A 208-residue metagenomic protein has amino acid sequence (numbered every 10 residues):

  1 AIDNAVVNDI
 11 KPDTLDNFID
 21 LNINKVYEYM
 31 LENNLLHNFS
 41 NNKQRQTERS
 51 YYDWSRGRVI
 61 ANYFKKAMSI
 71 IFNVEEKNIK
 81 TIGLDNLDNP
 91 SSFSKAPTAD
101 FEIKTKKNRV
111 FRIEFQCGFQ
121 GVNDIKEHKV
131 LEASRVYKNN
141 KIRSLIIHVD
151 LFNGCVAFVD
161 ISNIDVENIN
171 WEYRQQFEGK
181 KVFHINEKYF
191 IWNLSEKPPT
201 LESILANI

Functional and structural regions predicted by a protein language model:
A1-F72: Interdomain/boundary linker segments immediately adjacent to catalytic/signaling cores
S50-W54, K65-K95, D100-E102: A short acidic/basic microdomain associated with nuclease active sites
F93, V110-R112, F119-V130: Active-site-adjacent loop/helix micro-motif of nuclease/hydrolase catalytic cores
S94-T98, N108, K141: Short connector loops at helix/strand junctions that flank enzyme active sites, especially segments positioning acidic
A99-F119: Conserved catalytic cores of phosphodiester-cleaving nucleases, focusing on short active-site segments
H128-I142, H148, R174-K188: A recognition module on extended beta-rich or small alphabeta surfaces enriched in W/G with H and D/E
Y137-D165: Nucleic-acid nuclease catalytic cores
N163-I208: Intrinsically disordered, low-complexity terminal regions enriched in charged/polar residues
